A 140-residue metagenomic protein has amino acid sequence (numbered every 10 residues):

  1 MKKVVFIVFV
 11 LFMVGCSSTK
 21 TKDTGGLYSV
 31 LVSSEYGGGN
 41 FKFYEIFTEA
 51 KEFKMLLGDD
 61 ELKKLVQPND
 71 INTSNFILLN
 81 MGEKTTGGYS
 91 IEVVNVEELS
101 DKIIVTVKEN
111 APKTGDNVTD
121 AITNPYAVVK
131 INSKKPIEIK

Functional and structural regions predicted by a protein language model:
V4-M13: Sec-dependent N-terminal signal peptides
C16-K140: Exposed, flexible binding/inhibitory loops of compact, secreted disulfide-stabilized domains
